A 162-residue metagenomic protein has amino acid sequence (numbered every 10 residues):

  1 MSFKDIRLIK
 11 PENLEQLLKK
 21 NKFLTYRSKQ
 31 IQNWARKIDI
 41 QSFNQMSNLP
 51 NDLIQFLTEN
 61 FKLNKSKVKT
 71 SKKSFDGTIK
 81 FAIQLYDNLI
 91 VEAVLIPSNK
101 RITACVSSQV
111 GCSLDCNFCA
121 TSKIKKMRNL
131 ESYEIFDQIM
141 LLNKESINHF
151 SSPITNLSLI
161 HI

Functional and structural regions predicted by a protein language model:
M1-I102: Flexible, acidic/Gly-rich N-terminal and inter-domain linker regions that tether and position cofactor-handling modules
S2, K19-K20, I154, I160-I162: Generic N-terminal leader/processing signal
V91-S108, S113-I160: Conserved Radical SAM active-site core
